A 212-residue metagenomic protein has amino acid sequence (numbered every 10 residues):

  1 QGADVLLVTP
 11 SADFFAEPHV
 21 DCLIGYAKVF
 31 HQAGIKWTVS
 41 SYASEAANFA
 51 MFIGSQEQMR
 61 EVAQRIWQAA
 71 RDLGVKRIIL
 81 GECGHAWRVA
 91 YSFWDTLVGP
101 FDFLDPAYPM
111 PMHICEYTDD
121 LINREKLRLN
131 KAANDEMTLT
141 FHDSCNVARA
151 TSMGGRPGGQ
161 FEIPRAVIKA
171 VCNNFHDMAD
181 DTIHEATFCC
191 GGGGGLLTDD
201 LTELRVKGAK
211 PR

Functional and structural regions predicted by a protein language model:
Q1-R212: Iron-sulfur cluster-binding electron-transfer modules in prokaryotic oxidoreductases
